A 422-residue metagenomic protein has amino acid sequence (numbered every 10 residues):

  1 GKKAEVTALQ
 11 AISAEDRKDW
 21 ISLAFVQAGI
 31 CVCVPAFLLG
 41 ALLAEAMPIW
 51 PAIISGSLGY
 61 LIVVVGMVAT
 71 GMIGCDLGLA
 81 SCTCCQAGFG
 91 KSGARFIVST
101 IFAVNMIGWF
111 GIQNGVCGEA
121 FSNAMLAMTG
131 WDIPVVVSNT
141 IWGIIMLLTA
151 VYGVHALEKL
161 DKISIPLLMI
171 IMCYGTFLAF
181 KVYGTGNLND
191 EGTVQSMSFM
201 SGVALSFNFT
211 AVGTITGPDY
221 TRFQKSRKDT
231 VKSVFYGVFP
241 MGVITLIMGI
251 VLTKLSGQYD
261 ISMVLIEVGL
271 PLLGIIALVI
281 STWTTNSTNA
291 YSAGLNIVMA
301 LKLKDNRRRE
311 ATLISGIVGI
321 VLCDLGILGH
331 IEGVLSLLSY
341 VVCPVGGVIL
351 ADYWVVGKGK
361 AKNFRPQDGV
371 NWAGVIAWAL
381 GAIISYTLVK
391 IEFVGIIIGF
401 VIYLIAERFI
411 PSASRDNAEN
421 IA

Functional and structural regions predicted by a protein language model:
G1-W50, V63, M197-V203, R222-D229 (+1 more regions): Membrane-interface "cap" regions at the ends of multi-pass membrane proteins
W20-A36, F177-V182, D190-L252, V268-S287 (+1 more regions): Hydrophobic, membrane-embedded alpha-helices of multi-pass small-molecule transporters
V26-G29, S99-T100, L126-Y152, P166-G175 (+4 more regions): Transmembrane alpha-helical segments of multi-pass small-molecule transport proteins
L42-G71, G93-I97, V238-F239, I398: Extracellular loop-to-transmembrane helix junctions
S57-F89, V98-G108, I112, I410-D416: Juxtamembrane transmembrane-helix boundary signature
V137, I141-W142, M146-A179, T193 (+3 more regions): Membrane-interface loop-to-helix entry segments
A150, P166-G192, S206-T210, G249-K254 (+1 more regions): Hydrophobic alpha-helical segments and their helix-loop junctions in multi-pass secondary transporters
R309, V345-A422: C-terminal membrane-solvent junction of multi-pass transporters and transport-like membrane proteins
